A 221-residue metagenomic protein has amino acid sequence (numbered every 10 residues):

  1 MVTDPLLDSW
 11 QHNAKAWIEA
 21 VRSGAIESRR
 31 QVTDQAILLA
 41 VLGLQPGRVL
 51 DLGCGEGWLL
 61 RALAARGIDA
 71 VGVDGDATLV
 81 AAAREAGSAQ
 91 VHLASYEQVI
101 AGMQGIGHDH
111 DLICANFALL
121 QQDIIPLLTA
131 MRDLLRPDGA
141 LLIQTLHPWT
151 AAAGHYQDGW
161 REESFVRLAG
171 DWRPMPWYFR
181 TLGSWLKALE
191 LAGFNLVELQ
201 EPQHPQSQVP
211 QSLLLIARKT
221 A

Functional and structural regions predicted by a protein language model:
M1-L44: Conserved class I S-adenosyl-L-methionine
L50, E56-A101: Class I SAM-dependent methyltransferase SAM/SAH-binding core
G102-I113: A short acidic, Gly/Pro-enriched loop at the edge of an enzyme's catalytic core that lines a small-molecule cofactor
L112-I125: A short SAM/SAH-binding and catalytic strip from SAM-dependent methyltransferases
P126-A140: A short glycine-rich, Lys/Arg-flanked "PGG" loop and its adjoining helix->strand segment in the class I
L142-L168: Conserved class I S-adenosyl-L-methionine
P176-L199: Short alpha-helix
S207-A221: Core SAM-dependent methyltransferase catalytic element
